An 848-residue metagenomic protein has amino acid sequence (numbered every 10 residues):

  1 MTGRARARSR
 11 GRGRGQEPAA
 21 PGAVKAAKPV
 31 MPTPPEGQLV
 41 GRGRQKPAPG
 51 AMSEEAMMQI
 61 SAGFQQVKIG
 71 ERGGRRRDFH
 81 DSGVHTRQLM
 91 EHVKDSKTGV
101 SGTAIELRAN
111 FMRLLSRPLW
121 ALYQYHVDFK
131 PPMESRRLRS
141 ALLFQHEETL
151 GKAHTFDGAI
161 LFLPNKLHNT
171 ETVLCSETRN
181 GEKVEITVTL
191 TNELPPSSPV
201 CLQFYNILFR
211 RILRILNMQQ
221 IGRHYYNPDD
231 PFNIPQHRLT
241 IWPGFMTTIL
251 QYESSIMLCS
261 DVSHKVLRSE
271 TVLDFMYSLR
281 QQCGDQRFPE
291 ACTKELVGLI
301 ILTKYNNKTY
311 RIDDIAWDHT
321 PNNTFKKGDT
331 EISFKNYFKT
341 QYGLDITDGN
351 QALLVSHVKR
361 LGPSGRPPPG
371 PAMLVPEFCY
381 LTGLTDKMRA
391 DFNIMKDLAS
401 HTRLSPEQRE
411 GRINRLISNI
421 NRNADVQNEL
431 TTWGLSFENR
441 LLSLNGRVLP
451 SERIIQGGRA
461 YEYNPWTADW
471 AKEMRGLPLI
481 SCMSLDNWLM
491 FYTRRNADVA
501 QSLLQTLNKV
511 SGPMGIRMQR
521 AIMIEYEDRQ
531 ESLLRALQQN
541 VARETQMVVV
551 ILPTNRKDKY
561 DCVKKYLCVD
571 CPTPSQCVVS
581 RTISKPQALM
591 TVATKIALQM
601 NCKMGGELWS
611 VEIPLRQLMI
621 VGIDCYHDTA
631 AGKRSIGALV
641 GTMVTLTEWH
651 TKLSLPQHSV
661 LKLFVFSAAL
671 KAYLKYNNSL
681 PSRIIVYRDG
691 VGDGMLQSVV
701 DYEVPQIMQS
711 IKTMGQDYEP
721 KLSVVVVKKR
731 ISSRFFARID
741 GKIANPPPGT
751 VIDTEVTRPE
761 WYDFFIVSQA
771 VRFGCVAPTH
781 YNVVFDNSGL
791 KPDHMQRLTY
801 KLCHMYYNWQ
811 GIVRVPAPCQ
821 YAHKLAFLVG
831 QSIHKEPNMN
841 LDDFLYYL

Functional and structural regions predicted by a protein language model:
T2-L848: Long, low-complexity, intrinsically disordered terminal regions
